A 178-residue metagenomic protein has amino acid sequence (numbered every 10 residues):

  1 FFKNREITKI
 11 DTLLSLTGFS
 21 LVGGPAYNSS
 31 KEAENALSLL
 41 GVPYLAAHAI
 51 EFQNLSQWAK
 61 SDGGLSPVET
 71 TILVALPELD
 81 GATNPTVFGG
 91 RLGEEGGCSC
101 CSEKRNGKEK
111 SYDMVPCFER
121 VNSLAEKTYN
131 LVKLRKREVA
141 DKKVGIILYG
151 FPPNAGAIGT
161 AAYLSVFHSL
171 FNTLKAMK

Functional and structural regions predicted by a protein language model:
F1-K178: An N-terminal assembly and electron-transfer interface module characteristic of large anaerobic redox and radical
